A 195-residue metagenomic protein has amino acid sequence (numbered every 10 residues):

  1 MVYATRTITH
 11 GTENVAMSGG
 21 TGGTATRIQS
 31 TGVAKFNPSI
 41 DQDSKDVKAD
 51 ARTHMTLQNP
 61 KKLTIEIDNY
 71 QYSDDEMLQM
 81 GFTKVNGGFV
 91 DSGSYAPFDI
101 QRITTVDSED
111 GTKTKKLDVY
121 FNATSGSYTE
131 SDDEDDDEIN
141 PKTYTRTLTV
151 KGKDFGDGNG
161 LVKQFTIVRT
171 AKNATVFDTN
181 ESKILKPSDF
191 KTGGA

Functional and structural regions predicted by a protein language model:
M1-N37, T192-A195: Polar/acidic, low-complexity leader/linker segments enriched in S/T/G and N/D
T31, H54, Q79-T83: OB-fold ssDNA-binding interfaces and closely related basic DNA-contact patches used across DNA replication/repair
S39-D50: N-terminal "mature-chain" segments and other terminal, solvent-exposed stretches
A49-T53, S131-E134: Short structured motifs
R52-L78, N140-D154: Oligomerization/assembly interface segments of phage tail-like spikes and tubes
Y72-G93: Charged, amphipathic alpha-helical segments
G93-E130, E134: Short helix-loop boundary/capping segments
T124-A195: Mixed-charge, glycine-accented linear interaction segment located at domain edges/termini
